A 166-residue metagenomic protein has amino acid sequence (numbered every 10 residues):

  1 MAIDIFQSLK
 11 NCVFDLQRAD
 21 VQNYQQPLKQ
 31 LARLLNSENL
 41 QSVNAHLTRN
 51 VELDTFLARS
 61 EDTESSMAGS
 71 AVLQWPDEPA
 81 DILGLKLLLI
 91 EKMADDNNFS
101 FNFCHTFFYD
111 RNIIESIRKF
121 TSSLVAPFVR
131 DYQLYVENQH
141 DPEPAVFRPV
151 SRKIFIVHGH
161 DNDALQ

Functional and structural regions predicted by a protein language model:
M1-E137: Charged interaction/catalytic cores of defense and host-pathogen modules
F128, N138-Q166: Conserved N-terminal substructure of TIR/SEFIR domains
